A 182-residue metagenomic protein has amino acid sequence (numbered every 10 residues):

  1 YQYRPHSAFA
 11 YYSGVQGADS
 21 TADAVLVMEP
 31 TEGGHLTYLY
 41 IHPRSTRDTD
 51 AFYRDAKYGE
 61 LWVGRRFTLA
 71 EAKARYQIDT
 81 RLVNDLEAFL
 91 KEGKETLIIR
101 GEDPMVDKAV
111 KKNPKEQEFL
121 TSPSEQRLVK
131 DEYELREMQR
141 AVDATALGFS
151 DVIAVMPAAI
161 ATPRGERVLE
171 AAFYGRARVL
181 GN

Functional and structural regions predicted by a protein language model:
Y1, Q139-N182: Active-site cores enriched in adjacent His and Asp/Glu residues with nearby glycine-rich loops that coordinate divalent
Y1-S150: A composition/biophysics-driven feature that prefers long, compositionally simple stretches
